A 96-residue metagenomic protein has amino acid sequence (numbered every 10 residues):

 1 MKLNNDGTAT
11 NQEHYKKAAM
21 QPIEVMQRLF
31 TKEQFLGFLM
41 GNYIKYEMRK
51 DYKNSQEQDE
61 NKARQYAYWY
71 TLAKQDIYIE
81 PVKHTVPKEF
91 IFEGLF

Functional and structural regions predicted by a protein language model:
M1-F96: Intrinsically disordered, low-complexity regulatory regions that flank transcription factor DNA-binding cores
